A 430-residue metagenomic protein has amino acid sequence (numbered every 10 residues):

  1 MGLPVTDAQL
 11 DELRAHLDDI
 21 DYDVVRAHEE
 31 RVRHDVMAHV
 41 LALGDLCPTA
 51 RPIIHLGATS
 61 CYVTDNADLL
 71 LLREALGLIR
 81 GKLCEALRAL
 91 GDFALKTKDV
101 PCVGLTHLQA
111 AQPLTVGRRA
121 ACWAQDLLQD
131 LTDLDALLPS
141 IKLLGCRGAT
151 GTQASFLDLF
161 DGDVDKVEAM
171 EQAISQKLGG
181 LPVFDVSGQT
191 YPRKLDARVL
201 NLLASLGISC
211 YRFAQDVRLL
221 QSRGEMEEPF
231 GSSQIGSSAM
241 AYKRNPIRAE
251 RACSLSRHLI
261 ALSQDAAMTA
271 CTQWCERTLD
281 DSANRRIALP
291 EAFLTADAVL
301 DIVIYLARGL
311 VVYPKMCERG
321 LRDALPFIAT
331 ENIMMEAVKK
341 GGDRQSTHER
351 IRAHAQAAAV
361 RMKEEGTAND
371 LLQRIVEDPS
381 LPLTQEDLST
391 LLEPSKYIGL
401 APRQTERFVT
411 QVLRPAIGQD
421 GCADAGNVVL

Functional and structural regions predicted by a protein language model:
M1, H28-R33, T49, G224-E225 (+1 more regions): Glycine-rich cofactor/substrate-binding loops
M1-A154, F160-S175, G236-S237, I247-R251 (+4 more regions): A helix-coil-helix interface module used to build multimeric assemblies and to scaffold catalytic/cofactor sites
V63, H107, A111-R118, D161-D165 (+6 more regions): Alpha-helix capping and helix-loop boundary segments enriched in small/acidic/polar residues
R73-C84, G91, G117, A121-A124 (+8 more regions): Short amphipathic alpha-helical segments with heptad-repeat character
R88, Q125, T132-D133, Y211 (+5 more regions): Solvent-exposed alpha-helix faces
F93, T97-V100, L134-L137, I141 (+6 more regions): Hydrophobic stripe of amphipathic alpha-helices that form coiled-coil interfaces
K166-S263: Acidic, glycine-rich loop-and-beta core segments that form the ion-binding/anion-interacting portion of active sites
